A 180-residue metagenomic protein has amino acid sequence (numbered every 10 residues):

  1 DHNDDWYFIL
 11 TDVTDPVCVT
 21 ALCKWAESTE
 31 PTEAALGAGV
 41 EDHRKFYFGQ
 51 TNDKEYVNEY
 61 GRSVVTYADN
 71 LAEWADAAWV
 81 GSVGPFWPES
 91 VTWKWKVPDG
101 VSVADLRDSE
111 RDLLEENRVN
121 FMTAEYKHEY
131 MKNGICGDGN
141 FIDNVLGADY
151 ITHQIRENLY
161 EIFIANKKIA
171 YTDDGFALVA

Functional and structural regions predicted by a protein language model:
D1-V97: Extracellular Cys-Trp
D15, R107, Y171-D173: Alpha-helix initiation/capping motif
A68-V145: Extended, charged amphipathic alpha-helical segments
G134-A180: Structured, hydrophobic secondary-structure cores that serve as assembly/anchoring elements
